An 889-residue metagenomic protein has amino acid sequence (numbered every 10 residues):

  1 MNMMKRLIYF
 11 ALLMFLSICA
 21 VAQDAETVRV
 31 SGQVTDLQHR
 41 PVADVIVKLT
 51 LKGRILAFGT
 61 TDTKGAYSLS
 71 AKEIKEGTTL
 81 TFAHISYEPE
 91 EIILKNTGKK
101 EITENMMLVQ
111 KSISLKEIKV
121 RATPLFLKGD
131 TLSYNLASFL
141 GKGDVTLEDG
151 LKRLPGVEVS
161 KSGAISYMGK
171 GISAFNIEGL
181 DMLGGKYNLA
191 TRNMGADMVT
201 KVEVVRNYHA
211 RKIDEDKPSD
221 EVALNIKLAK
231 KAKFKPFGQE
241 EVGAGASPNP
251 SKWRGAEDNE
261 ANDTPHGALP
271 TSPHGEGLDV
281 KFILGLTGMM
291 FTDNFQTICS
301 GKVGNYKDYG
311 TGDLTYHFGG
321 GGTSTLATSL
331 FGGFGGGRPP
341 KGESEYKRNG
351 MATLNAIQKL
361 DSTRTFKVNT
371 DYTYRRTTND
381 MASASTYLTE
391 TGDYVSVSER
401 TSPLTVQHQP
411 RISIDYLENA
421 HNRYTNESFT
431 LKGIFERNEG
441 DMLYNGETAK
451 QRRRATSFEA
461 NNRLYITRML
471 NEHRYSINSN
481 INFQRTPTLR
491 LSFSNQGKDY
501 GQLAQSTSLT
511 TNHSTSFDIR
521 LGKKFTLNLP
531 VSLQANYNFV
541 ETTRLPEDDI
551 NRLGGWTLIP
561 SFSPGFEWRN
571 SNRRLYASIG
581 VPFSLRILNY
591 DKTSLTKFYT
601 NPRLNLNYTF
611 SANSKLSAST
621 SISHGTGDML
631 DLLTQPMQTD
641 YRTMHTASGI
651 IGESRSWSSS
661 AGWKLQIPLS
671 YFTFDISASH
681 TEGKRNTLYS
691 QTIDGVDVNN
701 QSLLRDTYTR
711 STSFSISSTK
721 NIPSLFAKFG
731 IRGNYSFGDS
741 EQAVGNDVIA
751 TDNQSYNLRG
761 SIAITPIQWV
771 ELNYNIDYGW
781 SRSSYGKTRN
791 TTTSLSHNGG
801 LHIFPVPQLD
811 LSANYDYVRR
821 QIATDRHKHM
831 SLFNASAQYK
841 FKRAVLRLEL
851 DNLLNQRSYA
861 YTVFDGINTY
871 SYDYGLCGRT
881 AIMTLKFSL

Functional and structural regions predicted by a protein language model:
Q23-E26, H39, K64-A66, I74-K75 (+18 more regions): Membrane-proximal, glycine/serine-rich, low-complexity loop/turn segments characteristic of large bacterial
D24, D216, L278, S344-Y346 (+11 more regions): Replace "Gram-negative outer membrane beta-barrel proteins" with "bacterial and organellar outer membrane beta-barrel
S31-V42: Structural motif
T50-R54, T79-I93: A short, solvent-exposed loop/turn motif at the edges and junctions of modular extracellular/periplasmic domains
R54-A66: Short, acidic Ser/Thr/Gly-rich low-complexity loop/linker segments typical of extracellular and cell-surface proteins
E215-D216, G310-Y316, T378-S396, R437-T448 (+11 more regions): Outer-membrane beta-barrel translocator domains and adjoining extracellular loop/strand segments of Gram-negative
I357-R375, L404-Y444, A449-D591, T609 (+4 more regions): Face-selective signature of the C-terminal outer-membrane beta-barrel domain
N757-W780, G786-L889: Conserved C-terminal beta-signal and adjacent last beta-strands/turns of outer-membrane beta-barrel proteins
